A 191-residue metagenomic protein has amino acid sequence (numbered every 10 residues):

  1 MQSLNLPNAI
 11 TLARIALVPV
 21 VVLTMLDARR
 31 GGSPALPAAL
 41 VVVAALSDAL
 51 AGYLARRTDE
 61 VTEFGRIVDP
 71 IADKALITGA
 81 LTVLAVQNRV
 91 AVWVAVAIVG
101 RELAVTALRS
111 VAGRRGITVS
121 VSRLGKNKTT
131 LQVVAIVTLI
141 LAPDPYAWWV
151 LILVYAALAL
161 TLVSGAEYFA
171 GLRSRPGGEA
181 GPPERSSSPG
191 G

Functional and structural regions predicted by a protein language model:
M1-P7, L12-A13, L17-V18, P37-A45 (+2 more regions): C-terminal membrane-associated helical module and adjoining short loops/tails
A16, L46-L50, L54, I71 (+4 more regions): Active-site His/Glu-centered metal-binding helix of metallohydrolases
L17-F64, A80-V96, W149-L162: Membrane-embedded alpha-helical segments that form the functional core of polytopic membrane enzymes, especially those
L36-A39, F64, V68, A104 (+1 more regions): Alpha-helical membrane-protein architecture signal
Y53-R57, V111, L141: Membrane-interface helix caps of multi-pass small-molecule transporters
V68-A72, V96-A97, S122-T129: Cytoplasmic-side transmembrane-helix entry/capping segments in multi-pass membrane proteins
R101-I117: Membrane-helix boundary/interface segments in integral membrane proteins
